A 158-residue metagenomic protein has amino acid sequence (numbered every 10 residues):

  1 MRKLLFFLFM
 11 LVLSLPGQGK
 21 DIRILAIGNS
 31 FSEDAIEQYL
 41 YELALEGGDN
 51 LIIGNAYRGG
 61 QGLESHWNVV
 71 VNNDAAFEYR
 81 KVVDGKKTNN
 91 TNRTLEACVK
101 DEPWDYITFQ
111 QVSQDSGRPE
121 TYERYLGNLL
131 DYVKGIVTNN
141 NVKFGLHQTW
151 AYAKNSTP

Functional and structural regions predicted by a protein language model:
M1-L4: Positively charged n-region of N-terminal signal peptides that target proteins for export
F9-G17: Hydrophobic h-region of N-terminal signal peptides that target proteins for export in Gram-negative bacteria
Q18-H66, A97: Serine-esterase "nucleophile elbow" of acetyl-processing enzymes
S30-I36, L63, D84-T88, D115-E123: Acidic-and-aromatic substrate-binding clefts and catalytic sites of carbohydrate-active enzymes
Y39-E42, V69-V70, T121-R124: Short, glycine/charged-enriched secondary-structure capping and boundary segments
R58-R80: N-terminal beta-loop-helix "entrance" segment that forms/cooperates in small-molecule cofactor or anionic ligand
N73-C98: Glycine-rich, highly charged phosphate/nucleotide-binding loops
N92-P158: Alpha-helical cap/lid subdomain in secreted, periplasmic, or secretory-pathway luminal O-acyl-processing enzymes
